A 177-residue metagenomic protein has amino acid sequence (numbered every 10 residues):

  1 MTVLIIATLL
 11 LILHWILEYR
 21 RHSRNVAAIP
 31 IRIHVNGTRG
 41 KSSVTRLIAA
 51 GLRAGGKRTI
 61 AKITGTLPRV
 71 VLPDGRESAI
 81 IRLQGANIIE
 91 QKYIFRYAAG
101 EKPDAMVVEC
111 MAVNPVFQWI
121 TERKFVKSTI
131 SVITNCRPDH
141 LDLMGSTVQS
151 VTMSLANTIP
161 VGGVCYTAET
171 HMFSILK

Functional and structural regions predicted by a protein language model:
M1-N36, S43-A50: Short, basic phosphate-binding NTP loop
S23-I29, G51-S131, N135-T152: ATP-dependent carboxylate-amine ligase catalytic core
R32-I33, T59, C165: Conserved hydrophobic helix-helix packing surfaces used for dimerization/oligomerization
I48, L52-R53, K177: Hydrophobic alpha-helical packing residues
R69-V71, H171-L176: Short, charged/polar "capping" segments at the starts of alpha-helices and the immediately preceding loops
C110-M111, T167-H171: Structural motif
I130-N135, I159-A168: Conserved beta-strand/loop subsegment of P-loop NTPase cores
T152-P160: Membrane-proximal helix-turn-helix segments that form the acceptor-binding/catalytic region of lipid-linked
